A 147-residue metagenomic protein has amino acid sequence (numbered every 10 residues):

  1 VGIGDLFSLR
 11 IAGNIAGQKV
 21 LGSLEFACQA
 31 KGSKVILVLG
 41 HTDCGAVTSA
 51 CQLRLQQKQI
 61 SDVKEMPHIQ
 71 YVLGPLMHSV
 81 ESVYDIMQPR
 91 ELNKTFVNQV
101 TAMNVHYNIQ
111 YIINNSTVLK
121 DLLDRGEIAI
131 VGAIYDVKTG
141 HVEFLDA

Functional and structural regions predicted by a protein language model:
V1-S8: Short helix-loop-beta junction
G4, G13-K34, G45-A147: Divalent-metal-activated hydrolytic enzyme cores
V38: Conserved functional hotspot residues or short segments at active or partner-binding sites across diverse domains
